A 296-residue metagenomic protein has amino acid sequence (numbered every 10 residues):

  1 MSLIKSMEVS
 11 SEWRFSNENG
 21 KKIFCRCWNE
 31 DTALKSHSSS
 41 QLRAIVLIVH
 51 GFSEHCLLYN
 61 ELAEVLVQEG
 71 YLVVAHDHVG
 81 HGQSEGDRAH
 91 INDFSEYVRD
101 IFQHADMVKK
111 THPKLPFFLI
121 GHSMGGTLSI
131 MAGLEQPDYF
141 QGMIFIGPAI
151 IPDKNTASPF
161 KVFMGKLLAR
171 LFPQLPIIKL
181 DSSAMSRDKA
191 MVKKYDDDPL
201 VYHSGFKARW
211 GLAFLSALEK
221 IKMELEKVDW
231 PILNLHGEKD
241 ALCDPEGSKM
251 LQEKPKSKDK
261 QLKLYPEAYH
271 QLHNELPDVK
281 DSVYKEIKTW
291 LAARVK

Functional and structural regions predicted by a protein language model:
M1-S38: N-terminal cap/lid segment of alpha/beta-hydrolase-fold proteins
S53-C56, G82-P113, S282: Catalytic nucleophile-loop/oxyanion-hole region of alpha/beta-hydrolase and closely related hydrolase-like folds
C56, A63-G86: Conserved alpha/beta-hydrolase
H112-S123: Alpha/beta-hydrolase fold nucleophile elbow
H122-F206: Alpha/beta-hydrolase-fold enzymes
V228, N234-H236, D240: Short beta-strand/loop motif that positions the catalytic acidic residue of the alpha/beta-hydrolase fold
W230, D244-E253: Short alpha-helix in the alpha/beta-hydrolase fold that links the catalytic acid
Q261, P266-K296: Catalytic active-site module of serine/aspartate enzymes centered on a nucleophile-bearing elbow/loop
